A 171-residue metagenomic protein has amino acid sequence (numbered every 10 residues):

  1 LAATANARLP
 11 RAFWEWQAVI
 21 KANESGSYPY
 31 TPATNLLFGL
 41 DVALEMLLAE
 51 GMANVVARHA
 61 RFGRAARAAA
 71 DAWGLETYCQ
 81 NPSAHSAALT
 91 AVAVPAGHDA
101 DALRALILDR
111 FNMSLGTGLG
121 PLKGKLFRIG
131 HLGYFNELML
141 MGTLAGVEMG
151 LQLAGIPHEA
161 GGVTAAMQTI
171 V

Functional and structural regions predicted by a protein language model:
L1-A72: Active-site C-terminal subdomain of aminotransferase-like
E24, S86-T90, K125-R128: Short amphipathic alpha-helical segments
L36-G39, A43, V55-R58, F62-A66 (+8 more regions): General structural feature for long, well-ordered alpha-helical segments within catalytic domains of soluble enzymes
G51-R58, A72-N81, G118-L119, A154-T164: Flexible, glycine/charged-enriched surface loops at secondary-structure junctions
E76-R110: Conserved PLP-binding catalytic core of the aspartate aminotransferase-like
L89-V94, L115-T117, G130-E137: Short, glycine/charged-rich beta-strand-loop motifs at protein surfaces that mediate ligand recognition and catalysis
I107-L115, E148-L151: A common structural junction motif
P121, K125-V171: PLP-dependent enzyme catalytic core of the Aspartate aminotransferase-like
